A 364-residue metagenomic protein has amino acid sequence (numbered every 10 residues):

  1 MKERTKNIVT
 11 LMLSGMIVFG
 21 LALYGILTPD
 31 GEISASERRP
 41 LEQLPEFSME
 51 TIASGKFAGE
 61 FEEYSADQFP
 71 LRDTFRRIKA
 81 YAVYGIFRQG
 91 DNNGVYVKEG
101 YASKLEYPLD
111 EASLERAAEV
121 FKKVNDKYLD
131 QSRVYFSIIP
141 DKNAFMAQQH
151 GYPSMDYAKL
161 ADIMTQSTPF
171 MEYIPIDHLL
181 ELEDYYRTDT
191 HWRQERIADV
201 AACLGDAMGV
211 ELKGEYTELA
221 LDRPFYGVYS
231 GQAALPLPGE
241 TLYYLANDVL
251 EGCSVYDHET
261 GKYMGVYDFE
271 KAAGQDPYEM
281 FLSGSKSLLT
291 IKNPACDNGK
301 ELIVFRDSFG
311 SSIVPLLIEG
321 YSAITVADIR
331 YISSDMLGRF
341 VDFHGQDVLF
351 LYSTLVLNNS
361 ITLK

Functional and structural regions predicted by a protein language model:
M1-K364: Extracellular glycan-modifying ectodomains
